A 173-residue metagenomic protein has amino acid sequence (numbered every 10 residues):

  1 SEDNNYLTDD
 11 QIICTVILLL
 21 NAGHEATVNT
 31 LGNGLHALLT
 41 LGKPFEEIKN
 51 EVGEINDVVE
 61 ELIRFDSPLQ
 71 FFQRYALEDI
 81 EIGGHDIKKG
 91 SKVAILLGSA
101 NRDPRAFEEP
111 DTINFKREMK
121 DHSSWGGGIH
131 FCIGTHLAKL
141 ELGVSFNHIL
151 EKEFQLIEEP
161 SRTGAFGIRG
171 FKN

Functional and structural regions predicted by a protein language model:
S1-N173: Cytochrome P450
